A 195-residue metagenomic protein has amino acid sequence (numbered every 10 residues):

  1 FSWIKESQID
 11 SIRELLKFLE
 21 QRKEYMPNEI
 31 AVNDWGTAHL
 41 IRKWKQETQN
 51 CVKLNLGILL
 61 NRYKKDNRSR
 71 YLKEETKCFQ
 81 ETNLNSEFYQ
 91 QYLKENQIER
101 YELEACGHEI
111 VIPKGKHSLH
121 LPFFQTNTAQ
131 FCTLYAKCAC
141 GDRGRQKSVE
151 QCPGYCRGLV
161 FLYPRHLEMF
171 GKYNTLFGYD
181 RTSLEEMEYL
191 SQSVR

Functional and structural regions predicted by a protein language model:
F1-R195: Active-site pocket-lining/capping segments in soluble small-molecule metabolic enzymes
